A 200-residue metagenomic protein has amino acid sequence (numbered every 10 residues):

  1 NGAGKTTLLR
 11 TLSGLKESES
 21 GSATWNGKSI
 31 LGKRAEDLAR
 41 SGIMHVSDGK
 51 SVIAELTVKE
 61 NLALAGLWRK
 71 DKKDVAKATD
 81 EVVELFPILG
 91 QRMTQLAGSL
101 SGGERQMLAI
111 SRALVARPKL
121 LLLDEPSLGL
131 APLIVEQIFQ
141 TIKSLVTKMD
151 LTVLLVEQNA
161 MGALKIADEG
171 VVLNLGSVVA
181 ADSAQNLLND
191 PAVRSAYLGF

Functional and structural regions predicted by a protein language model:
S13: Helix-to-loop junction immediately C-terminal to a conserved catalytic motif
E17, K33-A35, V58-K77, L85-G90 (+2 more regions): ABC-type ATPase nucleotide-binding domains, specifically the catalytic core motifs of the NBD
G21-I30, S41, D74-T79: Conserved ABC transporter NBD signature motif
L56, L100, A113-L114: ABC ATPase signature
L96-L100, E104: Conserved ABC ATPase signature
V115-K119: A short, proline-enriched helix->beta-strand linker immediately N-terminal to the Walker B motif in ABC-type P-loop
E136-D150: Helical segment within the ABC ATPase nucleotide-binding domain
